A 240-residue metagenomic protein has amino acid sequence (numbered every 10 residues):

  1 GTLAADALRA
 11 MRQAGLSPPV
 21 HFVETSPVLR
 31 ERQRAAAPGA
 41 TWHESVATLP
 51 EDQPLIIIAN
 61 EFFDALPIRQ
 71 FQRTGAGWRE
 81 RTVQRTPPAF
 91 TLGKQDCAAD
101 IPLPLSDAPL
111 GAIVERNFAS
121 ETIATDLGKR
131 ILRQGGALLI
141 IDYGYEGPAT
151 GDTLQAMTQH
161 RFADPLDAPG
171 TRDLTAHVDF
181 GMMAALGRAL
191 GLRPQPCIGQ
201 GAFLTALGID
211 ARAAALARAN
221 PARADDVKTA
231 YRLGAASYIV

Functional and structural regions predicted by a protein language model:
G1-Q53: SAM cofactor-binding core of SAM-dependent methyltransferases, primarily the Rossmann-like beta-alpha-beta module
P19, P54-I56, G135-L138: Beta-sheet entry/capping signal
V23, I57-N60, I141: Active-site flanking residues adjacent to catalytic metal/cofactor-binding acidic residues
P27, F63, Y145: Short, glycine/acidic-enriched loop or turn micro-motifs at the edges of active sites
P50-A65, R116-K129: Conserved adenosine/adenylate-binding substructure
I56-L105, G151-D164: A mobile, often basic/glycine-rich helix-loop segment that functions as the active-site lid/recognition loop
P102-V240: Long, Lys/Arg- and hydrophobic-enriched amphipathic alpha-helices
